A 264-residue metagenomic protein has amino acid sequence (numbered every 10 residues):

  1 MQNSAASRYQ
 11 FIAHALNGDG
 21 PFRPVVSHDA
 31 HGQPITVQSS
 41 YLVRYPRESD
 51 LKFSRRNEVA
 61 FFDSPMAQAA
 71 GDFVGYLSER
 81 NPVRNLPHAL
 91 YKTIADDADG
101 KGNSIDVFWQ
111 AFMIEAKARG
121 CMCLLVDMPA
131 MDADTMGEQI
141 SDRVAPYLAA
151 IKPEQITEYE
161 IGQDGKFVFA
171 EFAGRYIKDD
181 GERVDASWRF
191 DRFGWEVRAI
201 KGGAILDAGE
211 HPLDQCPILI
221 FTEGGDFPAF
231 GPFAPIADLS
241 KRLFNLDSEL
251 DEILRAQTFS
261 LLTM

Functional and structural regions predicted by a protein language model:
M1-Y147: Extended, helix-rich architectural segments
Q2-S4, G102, G181, W188 (+1 more regions): Intrinsically disordered, low-complexity regions enriched in Ser/Pro/Gly/Gln/His and often acidic
Q10, P21, K52, F61 (+7 more regions): Intrinsic disorder/low-structure terminal segments
K117-D226: Extended, regular secondary-structure scaffolds
A204-M264: Extended, charged amphipathic alpha-helical segments
